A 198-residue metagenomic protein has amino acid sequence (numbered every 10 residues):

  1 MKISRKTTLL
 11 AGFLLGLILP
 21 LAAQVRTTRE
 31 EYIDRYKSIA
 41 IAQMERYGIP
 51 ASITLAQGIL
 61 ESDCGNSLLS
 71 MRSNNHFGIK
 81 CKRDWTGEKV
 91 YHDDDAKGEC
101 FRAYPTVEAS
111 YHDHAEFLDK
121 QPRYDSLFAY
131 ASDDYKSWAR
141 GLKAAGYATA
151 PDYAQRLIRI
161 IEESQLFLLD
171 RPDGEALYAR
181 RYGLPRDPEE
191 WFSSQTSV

Functional and structural regions predicted by a protein language model:
K2-S4, L21-S197: Catalytic cores of secreted/periplasmic lytic hydrolases that degrade extracellular macromolecules
A11-P20: Bacterial N-terminal signal peptides
